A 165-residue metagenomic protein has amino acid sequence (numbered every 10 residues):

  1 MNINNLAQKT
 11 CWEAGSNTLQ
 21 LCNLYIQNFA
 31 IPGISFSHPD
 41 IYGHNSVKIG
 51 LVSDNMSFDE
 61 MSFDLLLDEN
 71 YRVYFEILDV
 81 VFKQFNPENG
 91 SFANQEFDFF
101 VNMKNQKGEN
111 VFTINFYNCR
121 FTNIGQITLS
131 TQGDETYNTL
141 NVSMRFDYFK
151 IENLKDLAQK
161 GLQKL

Functional and structural regions predicted by a protein language model:
M1-L165: Glycine-rich, low-complexity intrinsically disordered segments
